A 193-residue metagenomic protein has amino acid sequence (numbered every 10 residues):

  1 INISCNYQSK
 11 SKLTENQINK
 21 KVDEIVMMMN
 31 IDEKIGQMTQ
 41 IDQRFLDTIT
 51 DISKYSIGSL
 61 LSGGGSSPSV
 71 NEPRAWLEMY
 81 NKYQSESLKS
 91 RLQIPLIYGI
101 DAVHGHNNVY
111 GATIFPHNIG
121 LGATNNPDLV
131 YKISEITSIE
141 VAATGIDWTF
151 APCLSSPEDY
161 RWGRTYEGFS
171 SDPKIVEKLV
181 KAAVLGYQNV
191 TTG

Functional and structural regions predicted by a protein language model:
N2-G193: Glycoside hydrolase catalytic-domain context in secreted enzymes
